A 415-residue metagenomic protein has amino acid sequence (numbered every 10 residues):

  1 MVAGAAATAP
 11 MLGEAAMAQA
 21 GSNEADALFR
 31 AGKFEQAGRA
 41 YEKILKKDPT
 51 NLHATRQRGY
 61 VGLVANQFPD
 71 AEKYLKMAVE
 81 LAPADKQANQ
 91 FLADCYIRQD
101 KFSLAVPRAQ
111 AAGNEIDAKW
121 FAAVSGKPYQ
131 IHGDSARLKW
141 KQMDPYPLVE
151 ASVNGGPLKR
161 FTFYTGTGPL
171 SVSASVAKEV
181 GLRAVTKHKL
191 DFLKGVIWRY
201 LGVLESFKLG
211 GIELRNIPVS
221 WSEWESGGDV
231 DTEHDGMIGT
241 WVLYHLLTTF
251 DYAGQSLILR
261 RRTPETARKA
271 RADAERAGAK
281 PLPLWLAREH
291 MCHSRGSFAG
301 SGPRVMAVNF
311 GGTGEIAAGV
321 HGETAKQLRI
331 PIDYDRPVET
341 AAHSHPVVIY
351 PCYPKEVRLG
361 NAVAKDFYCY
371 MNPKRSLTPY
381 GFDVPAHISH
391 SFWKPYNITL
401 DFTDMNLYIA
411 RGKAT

Functional and structural regions predicted by a protein language model:
M1-A16: N-terminal export signals
Q19-T415: Pepsin/retropepsin-fold aspartyl endopeptidases
